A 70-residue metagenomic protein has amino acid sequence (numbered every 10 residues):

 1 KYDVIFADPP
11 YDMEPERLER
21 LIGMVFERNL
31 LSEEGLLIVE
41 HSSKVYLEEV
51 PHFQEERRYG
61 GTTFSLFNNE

Functional and structural regions predicted by a protein language model:
K1-E70: Class I S-adenosyl-L-methionine-dependent methyltransferase catalytic core
